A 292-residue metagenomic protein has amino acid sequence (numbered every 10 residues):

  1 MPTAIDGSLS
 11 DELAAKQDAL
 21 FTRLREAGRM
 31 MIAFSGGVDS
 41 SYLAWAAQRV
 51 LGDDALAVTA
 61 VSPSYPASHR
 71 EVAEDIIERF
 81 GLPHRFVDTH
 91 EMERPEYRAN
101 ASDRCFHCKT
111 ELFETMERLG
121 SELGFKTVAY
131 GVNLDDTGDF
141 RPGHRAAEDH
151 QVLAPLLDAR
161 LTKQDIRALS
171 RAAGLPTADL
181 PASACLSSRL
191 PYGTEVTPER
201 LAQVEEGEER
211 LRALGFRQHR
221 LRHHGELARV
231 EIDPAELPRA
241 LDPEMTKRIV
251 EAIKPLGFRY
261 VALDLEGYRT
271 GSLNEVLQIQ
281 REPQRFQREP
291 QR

Functional and structural regions predicted by a protein language model:
P2-A172, A228, E244-F258, V276 (+1 more regions): ATP-dependent adenylation/nucleotidyltransferase module used to activate substrates
E111, R141-R292: AMP-forming adenylation/ATP pyrophosphatase catalytic core
